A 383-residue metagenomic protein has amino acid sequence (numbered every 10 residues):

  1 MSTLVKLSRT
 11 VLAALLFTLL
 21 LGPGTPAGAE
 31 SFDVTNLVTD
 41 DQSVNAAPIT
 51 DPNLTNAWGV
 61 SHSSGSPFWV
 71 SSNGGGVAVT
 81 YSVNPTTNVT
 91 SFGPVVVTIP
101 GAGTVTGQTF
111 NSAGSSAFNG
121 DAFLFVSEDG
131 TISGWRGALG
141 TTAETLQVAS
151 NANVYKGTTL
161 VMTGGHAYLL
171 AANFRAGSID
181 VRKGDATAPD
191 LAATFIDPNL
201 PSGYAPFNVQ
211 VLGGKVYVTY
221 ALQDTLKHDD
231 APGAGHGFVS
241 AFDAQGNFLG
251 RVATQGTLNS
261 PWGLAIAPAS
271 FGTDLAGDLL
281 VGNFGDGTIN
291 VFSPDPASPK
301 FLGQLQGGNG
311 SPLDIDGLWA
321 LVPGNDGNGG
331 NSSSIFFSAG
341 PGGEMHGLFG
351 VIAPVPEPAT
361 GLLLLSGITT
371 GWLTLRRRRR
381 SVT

Functional and structural regions predicted by a protein language model:
S2-L12, L375: Bacterial N-terminal signal peptides that target proteins for export
V11-P23: Bacterial N-terminal signal peptides
G22-G24, G28, G361: Residue-identity detector for glycine
G28-P354: Sequence/structural signature of beta-propeller domains
E357-T374: A short, hydrophobic C-terminal helix/tail in secreted or cell-surface proteins
W372-T383: C-terminal membrane-anchoring or membrane-association module
